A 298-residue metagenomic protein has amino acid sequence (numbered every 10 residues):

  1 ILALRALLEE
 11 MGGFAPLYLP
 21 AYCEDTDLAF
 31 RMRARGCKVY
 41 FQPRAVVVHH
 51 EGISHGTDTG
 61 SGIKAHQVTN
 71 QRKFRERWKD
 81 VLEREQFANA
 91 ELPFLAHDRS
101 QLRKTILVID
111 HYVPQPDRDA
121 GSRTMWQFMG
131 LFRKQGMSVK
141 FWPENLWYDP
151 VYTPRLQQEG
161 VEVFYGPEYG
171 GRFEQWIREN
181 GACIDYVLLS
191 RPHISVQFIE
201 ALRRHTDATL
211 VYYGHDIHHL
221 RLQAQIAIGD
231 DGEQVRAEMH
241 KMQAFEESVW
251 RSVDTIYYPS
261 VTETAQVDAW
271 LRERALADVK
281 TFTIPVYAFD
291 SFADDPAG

Functional and structural regions predicted by a protein language model:
I1-G12, L17-V48: A short, conserved alpha-helix in the catalytic core of glycosyltransferases
I1-L2, K38-V39, G56-T105: C-terminal, non-catalytic tails of nucleotide-sugar-dependent glycosyltransferases
A21, S190-R191, Y258-S260: Replace "coordinates the UDP/GDP/TDP-sugar" with "coordinates nucleotide-activated sugar donors
A96-L146, T153-P154, Q158: N-terminal subdomain of nucleotide-sugar transferases
Q115, A208, Y212-H240: Acceptor-binding helix/loop patch of EC 2.4 sugar-transfer enzymes, predominantly nucleotide-sugar-dependent
I177-V196, V211: Short N-terminal targeting/anchoring amphipathic segment
Q234-T255: Membrane-proximal helix-turn-helix segments that form the acceptor-binding/catalytic region of lipid-linked
R251-A293: Donor nucleotide-sugar binding/catalytic pocket of nucleotide-sugar-dependent glycosyltransferases
